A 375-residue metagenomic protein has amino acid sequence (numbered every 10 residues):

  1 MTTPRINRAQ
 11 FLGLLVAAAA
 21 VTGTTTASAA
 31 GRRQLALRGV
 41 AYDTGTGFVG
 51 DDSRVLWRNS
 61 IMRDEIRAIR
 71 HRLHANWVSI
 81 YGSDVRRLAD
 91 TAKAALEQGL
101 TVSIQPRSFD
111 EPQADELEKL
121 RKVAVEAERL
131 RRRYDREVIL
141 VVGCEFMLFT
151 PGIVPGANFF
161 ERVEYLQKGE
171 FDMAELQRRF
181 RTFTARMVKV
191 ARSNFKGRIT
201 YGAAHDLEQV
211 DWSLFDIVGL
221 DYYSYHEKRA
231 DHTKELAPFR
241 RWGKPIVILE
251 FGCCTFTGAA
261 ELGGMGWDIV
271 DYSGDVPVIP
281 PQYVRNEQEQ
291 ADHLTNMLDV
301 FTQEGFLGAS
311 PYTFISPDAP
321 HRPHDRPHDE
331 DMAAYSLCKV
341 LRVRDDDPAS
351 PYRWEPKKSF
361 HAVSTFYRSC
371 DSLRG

Functional and structural regions predicted by a protein language model:
M1-A19: N-terminal secretory signal peptides and thylakoid transit peptides that target proteins across membranes
A30-E65: Boundary/entry segment of secreted carbohydrate-active catalytic domains
D51-I69, L120-A127, A204-E208, H293-M297: Short, acidic/polar
R72-R121, F180-V190: Aromatic-lined substrate-binding rim segments of carbohydrate-active enzymes
E126-Q177: Active-site groove signature of glycoside hydrolases
R181-E208, V247-E250, S310-Y312: Aromatic-lined carbohydrate-recognition surfaces of secreted/lumenal glycan-active proteins
D211-V278: Glycoside hydrolase catalytic-domain groove-lining segments
Y312-G375: Aromatic-rich peripheral "rim/lid" segments of glycoside hydrolase catalytic domains that contact and position glycan
